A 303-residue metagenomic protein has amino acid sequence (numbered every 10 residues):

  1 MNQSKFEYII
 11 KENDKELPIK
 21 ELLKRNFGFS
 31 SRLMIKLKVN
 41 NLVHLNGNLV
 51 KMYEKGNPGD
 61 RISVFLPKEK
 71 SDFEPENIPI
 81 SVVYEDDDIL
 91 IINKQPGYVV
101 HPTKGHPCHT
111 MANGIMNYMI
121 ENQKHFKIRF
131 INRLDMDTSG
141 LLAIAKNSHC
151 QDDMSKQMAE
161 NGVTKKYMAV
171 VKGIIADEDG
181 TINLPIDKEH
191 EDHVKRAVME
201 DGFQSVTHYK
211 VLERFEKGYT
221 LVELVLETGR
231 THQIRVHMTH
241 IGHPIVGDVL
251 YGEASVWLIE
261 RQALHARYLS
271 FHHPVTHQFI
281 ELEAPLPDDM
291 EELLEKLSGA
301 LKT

Functional and structural regions predicted by a protein language model:
M1-G180, D187, D289-L297: RNA pseudouridine synthases
G28, E85, H208, V256-W257 (+1 more regions): Short, solvent-exposed cationic patches
K51-K55, E223, R261: Short, surface-exposed secondary-structure edge patches
I78, I245-D248: Edge beta-strands of extracellular beta-sandwich domains
V82, V171, Y209-V211, I245: Conserved hydrophobic positions within beta-strands
K124-S155, T164, M168, N183-I241 (+1 more regions): The conserved catalytic core of RNA pseudouridine synthases
A197, G247-V256: Short, surface-exposed loop/helix-turn segments at secondary-structure junctions that function as lids/hinges flanking
L258-A266: Active-site-adjacent capping/gating segments
